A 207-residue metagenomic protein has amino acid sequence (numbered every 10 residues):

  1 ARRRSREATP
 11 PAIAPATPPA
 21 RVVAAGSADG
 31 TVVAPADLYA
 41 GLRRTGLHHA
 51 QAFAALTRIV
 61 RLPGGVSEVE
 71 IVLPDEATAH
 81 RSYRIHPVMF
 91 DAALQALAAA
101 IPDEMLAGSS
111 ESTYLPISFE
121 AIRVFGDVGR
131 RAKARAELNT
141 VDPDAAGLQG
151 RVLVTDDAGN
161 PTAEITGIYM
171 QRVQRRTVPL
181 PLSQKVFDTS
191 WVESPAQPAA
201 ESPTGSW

Functional and structural regions predicted by a protein language model:
A1-E201: Acyl-thioester-processing domains in fatty-acid/polyketide/NRPS systems
E201-W207: Canonical Rossmann dinucleotide-binding motif of NAD(H)/NADP(H)-dependent dehydrogenases/reductases, specifically
